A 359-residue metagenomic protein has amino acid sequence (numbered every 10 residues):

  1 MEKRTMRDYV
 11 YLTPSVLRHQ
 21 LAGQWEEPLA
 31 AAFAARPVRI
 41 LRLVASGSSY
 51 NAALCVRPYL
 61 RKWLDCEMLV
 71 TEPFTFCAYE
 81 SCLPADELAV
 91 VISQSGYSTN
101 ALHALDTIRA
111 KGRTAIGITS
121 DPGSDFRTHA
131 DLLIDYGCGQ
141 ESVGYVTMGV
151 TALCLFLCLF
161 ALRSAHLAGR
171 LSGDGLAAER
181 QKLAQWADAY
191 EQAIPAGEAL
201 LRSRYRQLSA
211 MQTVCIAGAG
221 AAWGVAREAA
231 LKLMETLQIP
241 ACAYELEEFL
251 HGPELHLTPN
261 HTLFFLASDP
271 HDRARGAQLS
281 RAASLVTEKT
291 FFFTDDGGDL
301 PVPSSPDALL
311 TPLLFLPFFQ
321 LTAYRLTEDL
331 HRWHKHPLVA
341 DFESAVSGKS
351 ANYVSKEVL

Functional and structural regions predicted by a protein language model:
E2-R39, I134, Q140-V143, A152-H261 (+1 more regions): Active-site phosphate/pyrophosphate-binding segments
V10, L60, V90, L233 (+1 more regions): Terminal peptide-recognition signature
E26-E27, A34-K182, A219, E254-L255 (+3 more regions): Glycine-rich phosphate-binding loops that contact phosphosugars or nucleotide phosphates
K62, E235, E328: Short polybasic/polar patches that bind polyanions
E235, R281-L285, Y324: Short basic/hydrophobic patches in alpha-helices and adjacent helix-turn junctions that form amphipathic surface motifs
P306-H334: Internal helix-turn-beta structural module
